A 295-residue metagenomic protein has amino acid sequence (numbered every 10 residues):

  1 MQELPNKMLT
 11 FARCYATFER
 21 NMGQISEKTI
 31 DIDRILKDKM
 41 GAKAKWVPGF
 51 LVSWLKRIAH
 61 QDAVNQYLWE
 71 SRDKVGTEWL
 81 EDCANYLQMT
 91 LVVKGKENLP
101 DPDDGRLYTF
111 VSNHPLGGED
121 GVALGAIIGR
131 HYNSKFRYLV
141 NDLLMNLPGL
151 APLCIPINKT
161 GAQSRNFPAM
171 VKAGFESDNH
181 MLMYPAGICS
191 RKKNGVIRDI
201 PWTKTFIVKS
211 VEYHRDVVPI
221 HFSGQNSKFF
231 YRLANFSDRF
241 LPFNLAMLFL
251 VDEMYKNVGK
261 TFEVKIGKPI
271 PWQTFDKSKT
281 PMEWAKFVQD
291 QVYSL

Functional and structural regions predicted by a protein language model:
M1-N21: N-terminal amphipathic/basic-hydrophobic helices that include classical n-h-c signal peptides and signal-anchor
C14, F18-Y108, H114, E119-A123 (+2 more regions): Membrane-anchoring hydrophobic helices of lipid-metabolizing enzymes
I32, R165-L295: Non-catalytic C-terminal accessory region of glycerolipid acyltransferases and related lyso-lipid remodeling enzymes
W69, A84-T90, I157-Q163, G195-V196: Short, flexible loop segments at the rims of nucleotide/cofactor-binding pockets, characterized by
V111-N113, L150-K159, A186-N194: Short, basic, glycine/proline-bearing loop/turn elements
V122-I128, A169, I197: "Short basic amphipathic alpha-helical interaction patches in structured regions
G125-Y132, V211-E212: Short, surface-exposed basic-aromatic patches at helix termini and helix-loop junctions that form
R130-S164, P168-E176: Conserved nucleotide-cofactor-binding alpha/beta core module
